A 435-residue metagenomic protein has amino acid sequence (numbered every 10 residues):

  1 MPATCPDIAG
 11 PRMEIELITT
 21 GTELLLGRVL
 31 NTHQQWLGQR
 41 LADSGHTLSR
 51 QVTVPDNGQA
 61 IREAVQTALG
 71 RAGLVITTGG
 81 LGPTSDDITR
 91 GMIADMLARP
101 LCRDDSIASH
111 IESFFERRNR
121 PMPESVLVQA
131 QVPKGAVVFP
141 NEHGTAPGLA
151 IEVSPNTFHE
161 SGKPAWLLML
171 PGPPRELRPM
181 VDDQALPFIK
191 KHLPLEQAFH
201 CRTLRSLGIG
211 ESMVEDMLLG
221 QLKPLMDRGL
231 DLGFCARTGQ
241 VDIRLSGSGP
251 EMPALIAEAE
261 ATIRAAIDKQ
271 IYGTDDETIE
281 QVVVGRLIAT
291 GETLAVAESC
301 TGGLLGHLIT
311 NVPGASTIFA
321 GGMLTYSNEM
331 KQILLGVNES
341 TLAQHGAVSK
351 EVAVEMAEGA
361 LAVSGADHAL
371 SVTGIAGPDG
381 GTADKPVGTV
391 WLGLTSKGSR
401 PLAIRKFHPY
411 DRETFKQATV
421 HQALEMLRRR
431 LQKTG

Functional and structural regions predicted by a protein language model:
R12-V52, D56: Glycine-rich phosphate/diphosphate-binding loop of Rossmann-like nucleotide-binding domains
I15-L17, L167, L294: Conserved hydrophobic helix-helix packing surfaces used for dimerization/oligomerization
T20-T22, T77-S85, P171-G172, S248-G249 (+1 more regions): Glycine-rich beta-strand-to-loop/alpha-helix junction loops that act as flexible
G38, A42-T67, R103-G144, M330-D367: Glycine-rich oxoanion-binding loops at beta->alpha junctions
A60-Q66, G70, D87-H192: Proline/glycine-rich low-complexity loops and linkers
P155-G239, S246-S248, L255-I256: Accessory alpha-helical/coil subdomains and C-terminal extensions that flank or cap enzyme catalytic cores
P253-G435: Short alpha-helical segments enriched in small residues
